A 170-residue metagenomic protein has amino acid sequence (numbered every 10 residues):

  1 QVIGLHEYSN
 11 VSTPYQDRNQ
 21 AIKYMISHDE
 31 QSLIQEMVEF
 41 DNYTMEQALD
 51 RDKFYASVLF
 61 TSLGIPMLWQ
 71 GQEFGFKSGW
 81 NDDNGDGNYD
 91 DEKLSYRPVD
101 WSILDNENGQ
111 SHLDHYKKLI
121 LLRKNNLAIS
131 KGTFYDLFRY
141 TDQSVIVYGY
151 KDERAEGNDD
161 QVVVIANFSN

Functional and structural regions predicted by a protein language model:
Q1-N81, K124-S130, F134-Y135, R139-N170: Conserved alpha/beta catalytic core and glycan-binding cleft of carbohydrate-active enzymes
W80-D91: Histidine-centered active-site microenvironments of extracellular/periplasmic hydrolases and transferases
D90-D100: Acyl/amide activation-and-transfer machinery of modular secondary-metabolite enzymes
V99-Y140: Aromatic- and carboxylate-lined catalytic core of secreted/periplasmic carbohydrate-active enzymes
